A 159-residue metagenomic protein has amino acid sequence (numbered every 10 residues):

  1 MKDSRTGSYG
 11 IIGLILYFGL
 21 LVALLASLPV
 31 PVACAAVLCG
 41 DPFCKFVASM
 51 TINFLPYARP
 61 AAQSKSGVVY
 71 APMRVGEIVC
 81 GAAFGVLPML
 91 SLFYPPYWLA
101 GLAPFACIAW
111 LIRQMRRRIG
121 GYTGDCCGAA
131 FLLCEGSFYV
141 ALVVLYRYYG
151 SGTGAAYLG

Functional and structural regions predicted by a protein language model:
M1: Divalent-cation-assisted or electrostatically stabilized phosphate/pyrophosphate-binding catalytic cores
T6, G10-G159: Hydrophobic alpha-helical transmembrane segments
